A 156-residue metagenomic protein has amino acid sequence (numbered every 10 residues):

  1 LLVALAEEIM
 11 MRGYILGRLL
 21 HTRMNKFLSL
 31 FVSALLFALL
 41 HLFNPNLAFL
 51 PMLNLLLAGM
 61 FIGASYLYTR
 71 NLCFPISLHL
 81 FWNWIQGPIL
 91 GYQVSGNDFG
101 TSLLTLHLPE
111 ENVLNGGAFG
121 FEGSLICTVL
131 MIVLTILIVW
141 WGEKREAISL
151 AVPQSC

Functional and structural regions predicted by a protein language model:
L1, L5, F31-L35, M52 (+4 more regions): Residue-level signature of the transmembrane alpha-helical core of multi-pass small-molecule transporters
L2, E111-I132: Hydrophobic alpha-helical transmembrane segments
A6-V32, A64-N71: Membrane-interface helix/loop boundary segments of multi-pass membrane proteins
R12, H41, H79, N83: Histidine-centered divalent metal-coordination motifs
L40-F49: Membrane-interface helix caps and helix-loop-helix hairpins in membrane proteins
L42, G87-G91, I136-W140: Membrane-embedded alpha-helical segments of multi-pass transporters/permeases
P51-N112: Functionally important transmembrane alpha-helices
L137-V152: Membrane-interface capping segments at transmembrane-helix boundaries
